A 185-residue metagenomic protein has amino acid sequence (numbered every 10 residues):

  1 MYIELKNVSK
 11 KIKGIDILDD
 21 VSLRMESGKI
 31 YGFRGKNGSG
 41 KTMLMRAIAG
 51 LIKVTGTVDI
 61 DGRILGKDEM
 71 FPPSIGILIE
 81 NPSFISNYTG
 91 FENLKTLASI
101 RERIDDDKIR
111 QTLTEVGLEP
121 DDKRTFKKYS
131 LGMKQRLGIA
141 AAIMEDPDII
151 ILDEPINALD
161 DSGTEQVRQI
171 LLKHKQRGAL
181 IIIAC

Functional and structural regions predicted by a protein language model:
I3, L18-D20: Conserved structural motif at the start of ABC-family nucleotide-binding domains
R34-K36: The feature captures the beta-strand-to-loop junction immediately N-terminal to the Walker
A49: Helix-to-loop junction immediately C-terminal to a conserved catalytic motif
G56-F71: Conserved ABC transporter NBD signature motif
K95, D106-D122: Conserved ABC ATPase "signature" region
I139: Hydrophobic anchor residue at the start of the ABC signature
I150-E154: Catalytic Walker B motif of ABC-type/P-loop ATPase nucleotide-binding domains
